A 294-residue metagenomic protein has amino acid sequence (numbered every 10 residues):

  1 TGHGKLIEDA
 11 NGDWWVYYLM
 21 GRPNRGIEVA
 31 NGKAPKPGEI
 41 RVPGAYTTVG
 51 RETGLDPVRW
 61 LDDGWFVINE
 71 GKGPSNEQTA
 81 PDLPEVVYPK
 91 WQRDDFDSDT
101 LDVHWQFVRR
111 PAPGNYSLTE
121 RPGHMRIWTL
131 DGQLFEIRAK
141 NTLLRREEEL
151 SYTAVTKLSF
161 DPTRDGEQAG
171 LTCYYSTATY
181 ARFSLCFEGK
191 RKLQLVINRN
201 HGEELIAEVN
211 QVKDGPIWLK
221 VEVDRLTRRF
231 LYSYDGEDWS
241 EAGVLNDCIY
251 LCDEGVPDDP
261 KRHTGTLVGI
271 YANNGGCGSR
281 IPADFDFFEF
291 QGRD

Functional and structural regions predicted by a protein language model:
T1-D294: Carbohydrate-active catalytic/glycan-binding domains of CAZyme proteins, especially the secreted or lumenal ectodomains
